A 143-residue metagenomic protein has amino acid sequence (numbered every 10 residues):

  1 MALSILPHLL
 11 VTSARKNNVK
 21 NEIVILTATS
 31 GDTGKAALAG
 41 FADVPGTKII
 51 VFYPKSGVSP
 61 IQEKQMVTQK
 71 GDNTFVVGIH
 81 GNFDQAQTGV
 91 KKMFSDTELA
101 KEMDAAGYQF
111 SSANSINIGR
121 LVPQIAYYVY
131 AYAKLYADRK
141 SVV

Functional and structural regions predicted by a protein language model:
M1-V143: PLP-dependent amino-acid enzyme catalytic core
